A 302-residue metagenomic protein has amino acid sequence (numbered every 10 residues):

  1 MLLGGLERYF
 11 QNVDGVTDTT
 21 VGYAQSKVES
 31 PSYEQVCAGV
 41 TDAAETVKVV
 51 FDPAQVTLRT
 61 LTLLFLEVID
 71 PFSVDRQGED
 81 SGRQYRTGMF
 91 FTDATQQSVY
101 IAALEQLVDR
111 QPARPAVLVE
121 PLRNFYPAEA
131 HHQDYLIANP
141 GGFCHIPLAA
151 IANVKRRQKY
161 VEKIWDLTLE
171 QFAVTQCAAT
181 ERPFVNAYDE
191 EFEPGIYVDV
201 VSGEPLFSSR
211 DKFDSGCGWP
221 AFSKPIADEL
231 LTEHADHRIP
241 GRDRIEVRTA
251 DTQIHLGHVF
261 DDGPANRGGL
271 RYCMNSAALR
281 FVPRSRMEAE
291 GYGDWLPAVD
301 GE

Functional and structural regions predicted by a protein language model:
M1-E302: Flexible coil/turn and secondary-structure edge motifs
